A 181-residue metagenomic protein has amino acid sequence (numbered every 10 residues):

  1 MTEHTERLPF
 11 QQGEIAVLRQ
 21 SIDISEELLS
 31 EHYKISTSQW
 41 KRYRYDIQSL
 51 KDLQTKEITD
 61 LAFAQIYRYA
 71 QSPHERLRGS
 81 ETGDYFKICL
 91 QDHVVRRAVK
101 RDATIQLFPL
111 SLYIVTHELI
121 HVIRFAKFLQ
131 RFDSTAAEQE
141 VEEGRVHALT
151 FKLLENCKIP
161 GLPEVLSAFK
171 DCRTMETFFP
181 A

Functional and structural regions predicted by a protein language model:
M1-S80: A metal-dependent hydrolase signature that marks the N-terminal structural subdomain at the beginning of catalytic folds
T2-I15, R19, E155-A181: Long, well-structured alpha-helical subdomains associated with metal-dependent extracellular/ecto-lumenal hydrolases
Y33, I123-K127, C157-G161: Long, hydrophobic, amphipathic alpha-helical segments used as structural scaffolds
I58-P109: Active-site scaffold of zinc-dependent metalloenzymes
K87-D92, E118-K127: A short mid-domain helix/strand-loop element embedded in enzyme catalytic domains that forms or borders the active-site
R96-R97, Q106-L110, F125-K152: Post-HEXXH active-site segment of zinc metalloproteases
Q106-I120: Short alpha-helix carrying the canonical HExxH Zn2+-binding catalytic motif
